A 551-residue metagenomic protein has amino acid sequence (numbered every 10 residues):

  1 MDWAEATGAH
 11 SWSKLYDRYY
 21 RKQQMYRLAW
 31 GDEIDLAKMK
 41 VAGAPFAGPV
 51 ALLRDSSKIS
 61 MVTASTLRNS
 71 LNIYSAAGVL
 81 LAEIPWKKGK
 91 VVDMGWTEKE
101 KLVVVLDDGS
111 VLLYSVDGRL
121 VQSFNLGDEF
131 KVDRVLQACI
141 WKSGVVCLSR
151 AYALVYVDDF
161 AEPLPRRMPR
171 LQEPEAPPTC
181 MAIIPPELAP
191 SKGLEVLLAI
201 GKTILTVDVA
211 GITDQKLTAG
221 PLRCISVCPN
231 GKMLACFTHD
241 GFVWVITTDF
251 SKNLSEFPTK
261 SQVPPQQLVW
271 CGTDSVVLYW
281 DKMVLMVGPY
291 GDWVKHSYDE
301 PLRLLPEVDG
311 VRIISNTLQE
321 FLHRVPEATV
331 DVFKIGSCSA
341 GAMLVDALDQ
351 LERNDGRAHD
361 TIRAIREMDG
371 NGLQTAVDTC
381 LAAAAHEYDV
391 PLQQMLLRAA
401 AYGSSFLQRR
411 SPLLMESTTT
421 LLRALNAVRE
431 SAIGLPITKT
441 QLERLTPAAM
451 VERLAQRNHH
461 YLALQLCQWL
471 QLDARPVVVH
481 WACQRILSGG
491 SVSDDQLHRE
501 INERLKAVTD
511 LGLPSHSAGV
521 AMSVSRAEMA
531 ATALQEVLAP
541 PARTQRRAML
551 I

Functional and structural regions predicted by a protein language model:
M1-S275, Y279-V308, R324-V345: WD40-like beta-propeller blades
D2, G8-Y26, W30, N253-K260 (+4 more regions): Extended non-globular scaffold/tether segments
